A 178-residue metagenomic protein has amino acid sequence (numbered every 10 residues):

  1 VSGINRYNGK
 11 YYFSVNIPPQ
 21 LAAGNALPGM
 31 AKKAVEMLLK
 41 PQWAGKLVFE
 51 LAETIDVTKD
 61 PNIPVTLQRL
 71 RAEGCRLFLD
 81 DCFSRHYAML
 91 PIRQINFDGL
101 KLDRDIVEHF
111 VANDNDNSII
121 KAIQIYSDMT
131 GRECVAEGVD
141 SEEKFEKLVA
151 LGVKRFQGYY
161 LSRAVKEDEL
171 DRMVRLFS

Functional and structural regions predicted by a protein language model:
V1-P64, G138: Catalytic core of bacterial c-di-GMP phosphodiesterases, primarily the EAL and HD-GYP domains, capturing alpha-helical
P18-A23, K46, E50-T58, C75-S178: EAL-family c-di-GMP phosphodiesterase catalytic domain
T58-R71, I119: Active-site core of PLP-dependent enzymes with the aminotransferase class I/II
